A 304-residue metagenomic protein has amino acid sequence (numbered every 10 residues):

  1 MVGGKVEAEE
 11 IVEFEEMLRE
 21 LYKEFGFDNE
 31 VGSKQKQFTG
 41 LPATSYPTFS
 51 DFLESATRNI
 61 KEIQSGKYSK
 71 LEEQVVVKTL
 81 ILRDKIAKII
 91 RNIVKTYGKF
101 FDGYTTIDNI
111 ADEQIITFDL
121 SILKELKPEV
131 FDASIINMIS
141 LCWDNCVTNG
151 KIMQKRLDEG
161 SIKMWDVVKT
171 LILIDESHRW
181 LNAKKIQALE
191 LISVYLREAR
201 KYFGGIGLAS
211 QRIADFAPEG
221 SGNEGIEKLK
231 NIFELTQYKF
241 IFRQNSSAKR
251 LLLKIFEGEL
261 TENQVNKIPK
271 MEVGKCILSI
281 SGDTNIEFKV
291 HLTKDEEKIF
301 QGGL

Functional and structural regions predicted by a protein language model:
M1-G204, L278-G282: P-loop NTPase motor domains
M1-G4, K184-H291: Conserved ATP-driven motor cores of ASCE-family P-loop NTPases powering translocation/secretion/packaging/pilus
Y104-T105, Q114, E272, K294-E296: Solvent-exposed, flexible loop/coil residues
S134-N137, F256-E257, T293-D295: Short, solvent-exposed amphipathic alpha-helical segments in soluble enzyme and RNA/protein-processing domains
L292-L304: C-terminal alpha-helical "lid" subdomain
